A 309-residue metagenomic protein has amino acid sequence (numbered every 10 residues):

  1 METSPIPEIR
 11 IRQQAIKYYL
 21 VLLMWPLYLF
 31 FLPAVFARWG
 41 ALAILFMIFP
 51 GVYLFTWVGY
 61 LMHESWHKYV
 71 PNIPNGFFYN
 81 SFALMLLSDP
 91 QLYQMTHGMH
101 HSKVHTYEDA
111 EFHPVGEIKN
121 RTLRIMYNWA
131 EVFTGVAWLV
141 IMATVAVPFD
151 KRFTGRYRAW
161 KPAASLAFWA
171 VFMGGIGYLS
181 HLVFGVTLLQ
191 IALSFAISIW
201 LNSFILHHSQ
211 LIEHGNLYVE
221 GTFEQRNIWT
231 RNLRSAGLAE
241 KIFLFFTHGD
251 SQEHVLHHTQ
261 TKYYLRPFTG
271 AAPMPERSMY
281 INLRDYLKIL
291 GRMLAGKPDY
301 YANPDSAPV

Functional and structural regions predicted by a protein language model:
M1-L54, L61-W66, A83-A196, K262-V309: Non-catalytic, topology-defining segments of multipass membrane proteins
F55-Y60, K68, G249, E253: Active-site alpha-helix of zinc metalloproteases
W57, L61-M62, S209-E213: Helix-to-loop junction signature of class
Y69-L87, A110-R124, T222-A239: Juxtamembrane helix-capping/reentrant segments at transmembrane boundaries
P90-H101, L238-K262: Acidic, Ser/Thr-rich low-complexity segments on the non-lumenal side of membrane proteins
I191-I212, N216: Aromatic-lined glycan-binding groove of carbohydrate-active enzymes
L217-G221: Polar-ligand-bearing catalytic/cofactor-coordination segments of membrane-embedded or membrane-tethered inner-membrane
